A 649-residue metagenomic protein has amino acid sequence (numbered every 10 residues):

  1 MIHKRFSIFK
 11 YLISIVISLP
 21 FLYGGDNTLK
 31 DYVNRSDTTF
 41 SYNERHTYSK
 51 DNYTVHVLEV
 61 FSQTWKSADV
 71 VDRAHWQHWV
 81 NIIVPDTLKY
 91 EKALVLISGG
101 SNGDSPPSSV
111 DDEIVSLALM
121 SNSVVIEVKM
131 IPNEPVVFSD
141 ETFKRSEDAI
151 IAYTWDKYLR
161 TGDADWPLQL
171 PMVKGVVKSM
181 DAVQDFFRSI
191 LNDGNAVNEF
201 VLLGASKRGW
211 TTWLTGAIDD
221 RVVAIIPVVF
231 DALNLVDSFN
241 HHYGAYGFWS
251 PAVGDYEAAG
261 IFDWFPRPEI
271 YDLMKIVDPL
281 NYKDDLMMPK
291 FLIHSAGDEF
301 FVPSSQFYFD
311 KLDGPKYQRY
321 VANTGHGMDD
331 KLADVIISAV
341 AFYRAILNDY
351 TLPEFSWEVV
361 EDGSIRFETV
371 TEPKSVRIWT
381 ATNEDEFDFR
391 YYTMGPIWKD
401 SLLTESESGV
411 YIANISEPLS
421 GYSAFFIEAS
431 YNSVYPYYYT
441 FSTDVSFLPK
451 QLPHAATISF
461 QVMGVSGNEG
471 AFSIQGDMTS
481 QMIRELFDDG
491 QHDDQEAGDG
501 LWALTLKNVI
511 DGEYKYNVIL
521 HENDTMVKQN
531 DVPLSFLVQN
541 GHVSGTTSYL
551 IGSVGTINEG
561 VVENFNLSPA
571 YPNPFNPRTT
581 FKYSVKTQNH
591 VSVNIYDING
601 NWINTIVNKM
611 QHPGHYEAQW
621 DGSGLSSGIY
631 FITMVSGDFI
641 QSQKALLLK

Functional and structural regions predicted by a protein language model:
S101-D104, S123-V177, A232-Y246: Cap/lid segment of the alpha/beta-hydrolase catalytic domain
L214-D263, R319-N323, M328-D334: Hydrolase active-site cap/lid region
L286, L292-H294: Short beta-strand/loop motif that positions the catalytic acidic residue of the alpha/beta-hydrolase fold
A341-T380, G395-V410, P453-A455: Surface beta-strand/loop "capping" patches
E386-Y411, G467-D511, H521-F536: Aromatic-rich carbohydrate-binding modules that target alpha-glucans
N432-N468, T505-I557: The feature marks proteins involved in alpha-glucan
I557-Y571, F575-I595, E617-W620: Glycine-centered coil/turn sites that cap beta-strands in beta-rich domains
Q619, S623-K649: C-terminal tail/sorting-segment detector
